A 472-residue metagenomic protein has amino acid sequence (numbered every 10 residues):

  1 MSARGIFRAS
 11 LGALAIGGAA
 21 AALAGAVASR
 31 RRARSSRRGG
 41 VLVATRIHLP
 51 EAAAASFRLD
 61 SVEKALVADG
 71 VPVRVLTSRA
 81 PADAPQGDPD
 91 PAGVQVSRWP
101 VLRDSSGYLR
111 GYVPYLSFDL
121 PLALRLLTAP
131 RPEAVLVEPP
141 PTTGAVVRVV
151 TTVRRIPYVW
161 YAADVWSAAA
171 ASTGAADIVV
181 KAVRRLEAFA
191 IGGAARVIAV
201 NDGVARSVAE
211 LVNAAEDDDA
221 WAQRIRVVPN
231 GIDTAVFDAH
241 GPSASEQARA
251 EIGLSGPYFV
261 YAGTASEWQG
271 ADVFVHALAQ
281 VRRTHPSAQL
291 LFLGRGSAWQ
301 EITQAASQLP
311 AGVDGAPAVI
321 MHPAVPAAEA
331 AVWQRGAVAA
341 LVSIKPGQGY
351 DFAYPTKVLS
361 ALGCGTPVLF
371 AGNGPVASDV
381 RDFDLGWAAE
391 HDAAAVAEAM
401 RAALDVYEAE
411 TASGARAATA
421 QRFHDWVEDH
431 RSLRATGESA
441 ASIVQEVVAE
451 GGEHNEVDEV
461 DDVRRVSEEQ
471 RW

Functional and structural regions predicted by a protein language model:
G5-D88, A92-Q95, V281, G451 (+1 more regions): N-terminal subdomain of nucleotide-sugar transferases
L42, G253-Q269, V275-L278, L291: Conserved donor-binding/catalytic core segment of Leloir-type glycosyltransferases
R79, G203, G231: Carbohydrate-associated surface elements
G87, I178, N213-E216, D238-I252 (+1 more regions): A short helix/loop element that forms part of the nucleotide-sugar donor recognition site in Leloir-type
P114, R154-V159, S167-F189: Nucleotide-sugar donor phosphate/pyrophosphate-binding loop at the beta->alpha transition of glycosyltransferases
L124, A145, V149-V153, I178-A199: Membrane-proximal helix-turn-helix segments that form the acceptor-binding/catalytic region of lipid-linked
G256, Q300-V332, G336: Nucleotide-activated donor-binding/catalytic signature segment of Leloir-type glycosyltransferases, i.e., the conserved
Q269, P326-W333, V338-L362, L369-S378: Nucleotide-sugar-dependent
